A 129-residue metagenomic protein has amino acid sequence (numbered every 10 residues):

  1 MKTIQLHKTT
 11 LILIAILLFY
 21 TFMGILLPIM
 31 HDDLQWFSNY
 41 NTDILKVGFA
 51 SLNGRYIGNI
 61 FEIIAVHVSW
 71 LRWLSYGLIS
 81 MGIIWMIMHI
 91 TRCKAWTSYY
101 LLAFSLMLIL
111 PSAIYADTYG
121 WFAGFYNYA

Functional and structural regions predicted by a protein language model:
M1-T3: Membrane-interfacial, low-structure loops and terminal tails that flank and connect transmembrane helices in multi-pass
L6-T10, T42-L45, C93-A103: Membrane-interfacial loop-to-transmembrane alpha-helix junctions, especially the N-terminal start
H7-H31: Transmembrane signal-anchor helices characteristic of membrane glycosylation enzymes that use polyprenol
T21, I64, M86-I90: Hydrophobic membrane-targeting alpha-helices
F22-Y40, G48-I60: Extracytoplasmic catalytic/substrate-binding loops of multi-pass membrane glycan-assembly enzymes
G48-S80: Short hydrophobic/aromatic helix or loop-helix immediately within or flanking a transmembrane segment in polytopic
G77-Y100: Transmembrane-helix motifs of polytopic, lipid-linked glycan transferases
S105-A129: Membrane-interface micro-motifs in multi-pass membrane enzymes
